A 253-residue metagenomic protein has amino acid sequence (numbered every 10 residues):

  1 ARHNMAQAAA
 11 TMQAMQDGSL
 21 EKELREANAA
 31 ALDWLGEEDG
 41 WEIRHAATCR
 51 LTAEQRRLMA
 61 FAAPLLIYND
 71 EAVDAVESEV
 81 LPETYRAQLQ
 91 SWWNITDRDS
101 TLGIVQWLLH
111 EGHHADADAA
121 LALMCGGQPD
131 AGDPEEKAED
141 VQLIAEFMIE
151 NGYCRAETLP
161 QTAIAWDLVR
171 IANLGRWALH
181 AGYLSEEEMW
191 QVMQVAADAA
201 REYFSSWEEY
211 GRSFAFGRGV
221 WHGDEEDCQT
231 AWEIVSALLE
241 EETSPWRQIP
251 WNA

Functional and structural regions predicted by a protein language model:
R2-E186, M193-A253: Polar/charged low-complexity regulatory segments
